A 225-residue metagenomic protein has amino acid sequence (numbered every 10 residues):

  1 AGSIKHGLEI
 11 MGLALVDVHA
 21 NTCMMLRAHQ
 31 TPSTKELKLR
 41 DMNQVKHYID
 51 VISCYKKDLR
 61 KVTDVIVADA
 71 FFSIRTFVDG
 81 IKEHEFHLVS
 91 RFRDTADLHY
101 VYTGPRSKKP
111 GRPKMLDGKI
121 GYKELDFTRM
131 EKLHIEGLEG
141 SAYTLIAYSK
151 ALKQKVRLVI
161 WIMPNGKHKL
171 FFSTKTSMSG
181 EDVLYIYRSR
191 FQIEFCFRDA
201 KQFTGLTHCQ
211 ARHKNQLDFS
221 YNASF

Functional and structural regions predicted by a protein language model:
A1, L13, V65-F72, L88 (+2 more regions): Short, conserved catalytic/metal-binding motifs centered on acidic residues
A1-A28, L158: Acidic, metal-ligating active-site segments
M25, F77-D79, Y100-Y102, R157 (+2 more regions): A short secondary-structure junction signal
S33-R157: An internal, acidic/charged active-site-proximal segment that coordinates divalent cations and/or engages
K46-D50, L170-T176, E181: Short, motif-level signal for alpha-helix interfacial/capping segments enriched in acidic residues and aromatics/proline
S149-S177: Charge-patterned, long linear interaction tracts outside catalytic cores
G180-A211: Short amphipathic alpha-helical "interface-anchor" segments enriched in bulky aromatics
C209-F225: Basic, amphipathic alpha-helical segments enriched in Lys/Arg and hydrophobic/aromatic residues
